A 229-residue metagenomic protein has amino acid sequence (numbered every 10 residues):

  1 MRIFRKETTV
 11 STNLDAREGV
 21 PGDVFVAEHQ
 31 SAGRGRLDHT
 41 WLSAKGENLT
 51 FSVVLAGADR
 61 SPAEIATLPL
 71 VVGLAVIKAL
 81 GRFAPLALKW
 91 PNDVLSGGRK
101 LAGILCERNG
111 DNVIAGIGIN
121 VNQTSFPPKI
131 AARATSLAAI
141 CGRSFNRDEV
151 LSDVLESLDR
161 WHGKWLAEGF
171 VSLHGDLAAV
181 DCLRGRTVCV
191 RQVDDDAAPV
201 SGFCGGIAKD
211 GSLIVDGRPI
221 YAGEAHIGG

Functional and structural regions predicted by a protein language model:
M1-R82, R184: N-terminal lobe of the biotin/lipoate ligase/transferase fold
P21, A58-L86, S96-G229: Long, positively charged amphipathic alpha-helical accessory segments at protein N-termini or as interdomain linkers
R34-R36, K89, R147: Basic side chains
